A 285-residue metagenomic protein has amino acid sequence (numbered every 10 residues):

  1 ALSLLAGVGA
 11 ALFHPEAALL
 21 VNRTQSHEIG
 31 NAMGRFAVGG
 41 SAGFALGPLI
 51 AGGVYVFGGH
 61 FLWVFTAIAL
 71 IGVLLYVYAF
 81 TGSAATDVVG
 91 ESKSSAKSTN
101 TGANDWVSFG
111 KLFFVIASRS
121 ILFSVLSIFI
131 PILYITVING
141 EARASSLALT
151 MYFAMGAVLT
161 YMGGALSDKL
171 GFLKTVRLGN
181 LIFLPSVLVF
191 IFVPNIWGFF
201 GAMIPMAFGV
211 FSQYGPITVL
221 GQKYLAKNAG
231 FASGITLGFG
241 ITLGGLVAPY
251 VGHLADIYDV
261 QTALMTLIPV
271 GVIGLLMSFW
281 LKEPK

Functional and structural regions predicted by a protein language model:
A1-L12, G198-S212: Hydrophobic core of transmembrane alpha-helices in multi-pass small-molecule transporters, especially MFS/SLC-type
L2-G39: Cytoplasmic helix-loop-helix junction between adjacent transmembrane helices in 12-TM secondary transporters
H27, R35-G82: Helix-loop-helix hairpin linking two adjacent transmembrane segments in secondary transporters
Y78-G102: Flexible cytoplasmic inter-helical loops of multi-pass small-molecule transporters
V107-F153: Extracytoplasmic gate region of multi-pass secondary transporters
T160-G171, A255-D256: Helix-to-loop junctions at the C-terminal end of transmembrane segments in multipass secondary transporters
K174-V189: Structural signature of the two symmetry-related core transmembrane helices
A226-I257: A late C-terminal transmembrane helix in Major Facilitator Superfamily
